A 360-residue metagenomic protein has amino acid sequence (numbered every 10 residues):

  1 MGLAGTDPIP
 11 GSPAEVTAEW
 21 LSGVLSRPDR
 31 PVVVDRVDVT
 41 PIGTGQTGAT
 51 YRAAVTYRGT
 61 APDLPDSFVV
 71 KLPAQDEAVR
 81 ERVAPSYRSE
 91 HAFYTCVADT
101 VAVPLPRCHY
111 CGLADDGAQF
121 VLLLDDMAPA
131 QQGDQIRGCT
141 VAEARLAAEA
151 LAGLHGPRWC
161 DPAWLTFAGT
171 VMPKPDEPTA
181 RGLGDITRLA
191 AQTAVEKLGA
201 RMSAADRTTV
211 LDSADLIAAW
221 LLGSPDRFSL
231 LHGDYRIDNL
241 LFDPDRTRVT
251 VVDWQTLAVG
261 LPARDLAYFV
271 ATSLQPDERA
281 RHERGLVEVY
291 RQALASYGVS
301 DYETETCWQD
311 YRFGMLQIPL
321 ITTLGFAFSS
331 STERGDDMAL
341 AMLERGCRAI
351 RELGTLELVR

Functional and structural regions predicted by a protein language model:
M1-P8, S12, V16-E19, G156 (+1 more regions): Active-site catalytic-loop/activation-segment of kinase and kinase-like phosphoryl-transfer enzymes
M1-Q119, D243-V249, V359-R360: Conserved NTP-binding catalytic cores of kinases and kinase-like/nucleotidyltransferase enzymes across multiple kinase
T44-T60, V69, D215-P262: Active-site acidic catalytic loop and adjacent metal/ATP-binding pocket of ATP-dependent phosphoryl transfer enzymes
P73-D76, L124-G138, G156, F269 (+1 more regions): A glycine-centered beta->alpha junction motif in the catalytic cores of kinase/phosphotransferase enzymes
A92, T256, P262-G298, M315-R334: Active-site activation/catalytic loop segments of kinase-like enzymes and analogous catalytic loops in related
G112-L146: Conserved structural core of kinase catalytic domains
G133-G169: Conserved kinase catalytic-core helix
M315-R360: ATP/Mg2+ or Mg2+-diphosphate-binding catalytic cores that bind nucleotide phosphates or diphosphates via glycine-rich
